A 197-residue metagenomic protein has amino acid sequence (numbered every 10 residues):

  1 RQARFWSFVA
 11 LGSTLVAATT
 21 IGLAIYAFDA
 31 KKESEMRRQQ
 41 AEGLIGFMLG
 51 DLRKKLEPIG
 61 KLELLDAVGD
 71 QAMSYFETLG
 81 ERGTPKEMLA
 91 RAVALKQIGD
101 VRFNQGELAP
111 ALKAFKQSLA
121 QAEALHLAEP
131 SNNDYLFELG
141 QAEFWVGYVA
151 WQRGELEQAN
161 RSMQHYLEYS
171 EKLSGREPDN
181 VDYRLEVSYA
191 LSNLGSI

Functional and structural regions predicted by a protein language model:
R1-I197: Charged/polar helix/coil "stalk" or linker segments at domain boundaries
